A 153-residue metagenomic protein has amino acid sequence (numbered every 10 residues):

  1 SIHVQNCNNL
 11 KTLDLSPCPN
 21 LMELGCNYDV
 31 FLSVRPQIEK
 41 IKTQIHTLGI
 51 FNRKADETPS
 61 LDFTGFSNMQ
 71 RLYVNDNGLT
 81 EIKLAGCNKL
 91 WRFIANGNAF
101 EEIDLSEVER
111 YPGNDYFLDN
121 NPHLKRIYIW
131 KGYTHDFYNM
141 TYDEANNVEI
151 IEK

Functional and structural regions predicted by a protein language model:
S1-L10, L15-P36, T47-P59, G65-L79 (+5 more regions): Concave beta-strand-loop units of leucine-rich repeat
F137-K153: A recurrent domain-boundary module in secreted/ectodomain proteins
